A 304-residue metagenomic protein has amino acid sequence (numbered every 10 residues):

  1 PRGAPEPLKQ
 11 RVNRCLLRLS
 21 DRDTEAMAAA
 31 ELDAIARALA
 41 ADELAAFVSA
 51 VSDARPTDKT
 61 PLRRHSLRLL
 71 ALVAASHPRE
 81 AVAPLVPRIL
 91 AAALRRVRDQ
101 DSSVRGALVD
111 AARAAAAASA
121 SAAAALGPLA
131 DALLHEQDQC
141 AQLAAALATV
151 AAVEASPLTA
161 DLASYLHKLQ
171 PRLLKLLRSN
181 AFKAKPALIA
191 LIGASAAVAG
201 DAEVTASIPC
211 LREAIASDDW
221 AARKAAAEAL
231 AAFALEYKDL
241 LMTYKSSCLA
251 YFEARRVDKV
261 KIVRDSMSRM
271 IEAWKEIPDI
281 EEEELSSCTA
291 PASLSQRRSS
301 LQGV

Functional and structural regions predicted by a protein language model:
P1-R2, C288-V304: Eukaryotic intrinsically disordered, low-complexity regulatory tails and linkers enriched in charged/polar residues
R2-G3, A141: Plant regulatory low-complexity segments
A4-L16, E25, A40-S52, R79-A91 (+5 more regions): Core helices of alpha-solenoid repeat scaffolds
R18-D23, A50-L62, A92-V104, A132-L143 (+4 more regions): Short coil/turn segments at helix-helix junctions and helix-capping linkers within large alpha-helical proteins
R22, M27-A41: Nucleic acid-contacting regions in RNA/DNA-associated proteins, especially the beta1-alpha1 entry segment
E31-R37, S66-H77, A93-V97, L108-A118 (+8 more regions): Hydrophobic residues within the alpha-helices of tandem HEAT/HEAT-like
L39-V104: Eukaryotic helix-linker segments that join adjacent hydrophobic helices
M242-S246, R264, D279-A290: Structured alpha-helical bundle/scaffold domains in large eukaryotic membrane-trafficking regulators
